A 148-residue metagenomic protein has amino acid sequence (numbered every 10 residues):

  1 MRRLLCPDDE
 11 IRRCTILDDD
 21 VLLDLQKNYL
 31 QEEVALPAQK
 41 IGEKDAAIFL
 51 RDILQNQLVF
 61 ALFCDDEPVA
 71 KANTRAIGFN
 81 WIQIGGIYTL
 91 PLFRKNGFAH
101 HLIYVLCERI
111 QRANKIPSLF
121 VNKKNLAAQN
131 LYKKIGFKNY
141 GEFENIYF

Functional and structural regions predicted by a protein language model:
R3-Q39: Short amphipathic alpha-helix that is part of the acyltransferase structural core
A47-L50, N56-A72: Conserved beta-hairpin
F60, A70-A72, I82, I87 (+1 more regions): Conserved GNAT-family N-acetyltransferase fold
A76-I84, R94: A conserved beta-turn-beta hairpin within the catalytic core of GNAT-like acetyltransferases that forms part
I87-T89, V121: Hydrophobic adenine-recognition pocket in adenosine-nucleotide-binding enzymes
T89, K95-Q111, Q129-K134: Conserved acetyl-CoA-binding loop-helix of GNAT-fold acetyltransferases
S118-K134, N145-F148: Conserved beta-strand-loop-alpha-helix junction that forms the acyl-donor binding cleft
N139-E142: A secondary-structure capping/hinge motif
